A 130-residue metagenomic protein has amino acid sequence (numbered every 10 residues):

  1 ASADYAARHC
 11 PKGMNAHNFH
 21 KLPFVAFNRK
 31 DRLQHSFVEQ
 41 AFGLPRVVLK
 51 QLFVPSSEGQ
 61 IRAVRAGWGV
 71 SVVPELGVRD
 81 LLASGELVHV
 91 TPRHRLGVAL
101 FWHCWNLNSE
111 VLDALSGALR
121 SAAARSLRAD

Functional and structural regions predicted by a protein language model:
A1-W68, L82-R95, A124-D130: C-terminal regulatory
A3, E75-L76: Short secondary-structure boundary segments
F27-D31, E75, N108, L112: A structural signal for well-ordered alpha-helical scaffolds and beta->alpha junctions
G69-V73: Paired acidic/hydrophobic, glycine-rich loop segments that form the ligand-binding mouth/hinge of periplasmic-binding
V78-D80: A short beta-strand->alpha-helix segment at the C-terminal rim of the class III nucleotidyl cyclase catalytic domain
P92-D130: A late-sequence structural motif
